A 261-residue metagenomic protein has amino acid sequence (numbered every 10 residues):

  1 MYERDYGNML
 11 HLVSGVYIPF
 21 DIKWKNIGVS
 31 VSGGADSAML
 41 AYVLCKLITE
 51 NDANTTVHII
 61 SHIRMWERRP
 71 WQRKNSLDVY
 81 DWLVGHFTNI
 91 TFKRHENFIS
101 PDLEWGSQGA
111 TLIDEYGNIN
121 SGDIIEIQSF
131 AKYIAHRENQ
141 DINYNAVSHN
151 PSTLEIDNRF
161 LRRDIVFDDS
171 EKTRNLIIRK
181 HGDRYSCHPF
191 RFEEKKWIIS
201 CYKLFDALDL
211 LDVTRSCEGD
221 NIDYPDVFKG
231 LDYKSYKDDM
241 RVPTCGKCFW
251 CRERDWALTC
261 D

Functional and structural regions predicted by a protein language model:
Y2-D261: Nucleotide-activated chemistry modules centered on ATP-dependent adenylation/adenylyltransferase
